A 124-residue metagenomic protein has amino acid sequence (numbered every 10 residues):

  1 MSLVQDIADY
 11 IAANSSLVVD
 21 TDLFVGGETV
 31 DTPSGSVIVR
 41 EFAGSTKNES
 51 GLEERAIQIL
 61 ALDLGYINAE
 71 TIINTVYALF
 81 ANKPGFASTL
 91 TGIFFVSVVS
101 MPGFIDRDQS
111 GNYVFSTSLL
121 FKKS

Functional and structural regions predicted by a protein language model:
M1-E49, A78, K83-I93: Small/polar-rich, solvent-exposed N-terminal microdomains that initiate assembly or binding
S16-L17, A81-S124: Acidic-leaning, charged glycine-interspersed low-complexity segments
E41-T46, D63, P102-I105: Short, well-ordered turn and helix-capping elements at secondary-structure junctions
A43-S45, A56-L60, V76-A81, S118: Short, low-complexity, polar/charged sequence segments that are solvent-exposed and flexible
K47-G51, R107-S110: Short, solvent-exposed beta-strand/turn "edge" segments of beta-rich domains on protein surfaces
G51-A69, Y113-K123: Oligomerization/assembly interface segments of phage tail-like spikes and tubes
D63-F86: Mid-chain, well-packed structural core segment of small domains
